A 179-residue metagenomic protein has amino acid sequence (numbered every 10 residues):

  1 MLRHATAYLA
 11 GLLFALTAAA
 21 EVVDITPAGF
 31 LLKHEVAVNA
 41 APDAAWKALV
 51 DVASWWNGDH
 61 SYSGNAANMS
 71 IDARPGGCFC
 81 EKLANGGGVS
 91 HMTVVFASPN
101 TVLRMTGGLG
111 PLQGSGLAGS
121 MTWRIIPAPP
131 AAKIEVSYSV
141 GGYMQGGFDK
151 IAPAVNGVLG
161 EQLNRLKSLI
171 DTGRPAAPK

Functional and structural regions predicted by a protein language model:
M1-H4: Positively charged n-region of N-terminal signal peptides that target proteins for export
T6-T17: Bacterial N-terminal signal peptides
A18-A66: Hydrophobic ligand-binding cavity/cleft-lining segments
H34-V36, S90-F96, G119-P127: Hydrophobic/aromatic beta-strand elements that line small-molecule binding cavities or substrate pockets in beta-rich
A45-A48, F79, V94, M105 (+2 more regions): Hydrophobic pocket/interface hotspot
V52-H91, N100: Short beta-edge strand/loop motif at the mouth of beta-sheet-based domains
G110-G160: Beta-strand/loop substructures that line and gate deep hydrophobic ligand-binding cavities in soluble
S168-K179: Short, highly charged C-terminal tails/helix-capping segments
